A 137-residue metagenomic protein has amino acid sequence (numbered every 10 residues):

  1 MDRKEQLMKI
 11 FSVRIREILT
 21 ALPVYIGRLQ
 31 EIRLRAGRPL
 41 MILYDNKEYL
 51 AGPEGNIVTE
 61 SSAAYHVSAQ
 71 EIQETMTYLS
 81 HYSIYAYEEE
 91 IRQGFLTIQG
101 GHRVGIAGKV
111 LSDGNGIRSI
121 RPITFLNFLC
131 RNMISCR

Functional and structural regions predicted by a protein language model:
M1-G100: N-terminal accessory targeting/assembly segments
Y82-R137: P-loop NTP-binding catalytic core
